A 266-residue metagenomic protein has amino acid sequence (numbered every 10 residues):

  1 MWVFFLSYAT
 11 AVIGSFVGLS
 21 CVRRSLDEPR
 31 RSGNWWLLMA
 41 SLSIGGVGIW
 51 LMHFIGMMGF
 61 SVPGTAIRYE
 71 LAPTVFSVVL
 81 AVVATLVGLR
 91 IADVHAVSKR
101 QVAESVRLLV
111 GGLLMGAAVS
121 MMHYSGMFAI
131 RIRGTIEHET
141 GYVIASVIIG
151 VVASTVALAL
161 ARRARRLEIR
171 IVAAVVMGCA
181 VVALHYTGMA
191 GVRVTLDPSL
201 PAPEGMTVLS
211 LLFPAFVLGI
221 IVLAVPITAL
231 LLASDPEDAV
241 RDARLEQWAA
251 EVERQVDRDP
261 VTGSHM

Functional and structural regions predicted by a protein language model:
M1-M266: Peripheral, non-catalytic segments of secretory and membrane proteins
